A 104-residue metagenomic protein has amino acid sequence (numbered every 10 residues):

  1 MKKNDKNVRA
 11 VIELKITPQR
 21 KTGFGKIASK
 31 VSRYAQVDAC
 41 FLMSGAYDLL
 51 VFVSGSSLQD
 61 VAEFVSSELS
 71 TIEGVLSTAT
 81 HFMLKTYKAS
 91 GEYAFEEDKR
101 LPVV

Functional and structural regions predicted by a protein language model:
M1-V104: A compositional/biophysical signature of low hydrophobicity enriched in polar/charged and small residues
